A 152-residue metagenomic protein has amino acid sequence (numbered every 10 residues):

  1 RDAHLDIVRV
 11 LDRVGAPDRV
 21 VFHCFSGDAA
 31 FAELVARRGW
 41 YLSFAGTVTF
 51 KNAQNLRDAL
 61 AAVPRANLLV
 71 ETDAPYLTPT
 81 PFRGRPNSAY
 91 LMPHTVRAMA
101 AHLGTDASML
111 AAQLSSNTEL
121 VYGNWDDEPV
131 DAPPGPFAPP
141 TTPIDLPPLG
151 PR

Functional and structural regions predicted by a protein language model:
R1-R38, F50-Q54, D58-A59, V63 (+5 more regions): Divalent metal-binding pocket/active-site signature
A16, R65-L68, D127: Generic structural signal for secondary-structure transition and capping sites
V20-F22, L42-F44, L68-T72: Hydrophobic faces of well-ordered beta-strands that scaffold small-molecule active sites in alpha/beta enzyme cores
V35, L68-V70, P81, A107 (+2 more regions): Bulky hydrophobic/aromatic packing residues
A66, T72-A74, S88-V96: Active-site gating loops and adjacent loop-to-helix segments of metal-dependent hydrolytic enzymes
L91-R152: Mid-to-C-terminal alpha-helical segments outside catalytic/metal-binding sites
